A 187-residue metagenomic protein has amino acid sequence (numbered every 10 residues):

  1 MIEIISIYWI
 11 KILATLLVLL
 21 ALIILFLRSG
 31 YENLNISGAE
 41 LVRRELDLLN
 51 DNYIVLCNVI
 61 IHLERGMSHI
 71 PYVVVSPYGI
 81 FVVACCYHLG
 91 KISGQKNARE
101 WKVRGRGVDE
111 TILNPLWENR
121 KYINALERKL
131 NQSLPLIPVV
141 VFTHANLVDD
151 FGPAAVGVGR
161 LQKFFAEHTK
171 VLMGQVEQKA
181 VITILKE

Functional and structural regions predicted by a protein language model:
M1-H69, V74-I80, C86-G94, E100-E187: Surface-exposed interaction regions that form or flank ligand-binding interfaces
